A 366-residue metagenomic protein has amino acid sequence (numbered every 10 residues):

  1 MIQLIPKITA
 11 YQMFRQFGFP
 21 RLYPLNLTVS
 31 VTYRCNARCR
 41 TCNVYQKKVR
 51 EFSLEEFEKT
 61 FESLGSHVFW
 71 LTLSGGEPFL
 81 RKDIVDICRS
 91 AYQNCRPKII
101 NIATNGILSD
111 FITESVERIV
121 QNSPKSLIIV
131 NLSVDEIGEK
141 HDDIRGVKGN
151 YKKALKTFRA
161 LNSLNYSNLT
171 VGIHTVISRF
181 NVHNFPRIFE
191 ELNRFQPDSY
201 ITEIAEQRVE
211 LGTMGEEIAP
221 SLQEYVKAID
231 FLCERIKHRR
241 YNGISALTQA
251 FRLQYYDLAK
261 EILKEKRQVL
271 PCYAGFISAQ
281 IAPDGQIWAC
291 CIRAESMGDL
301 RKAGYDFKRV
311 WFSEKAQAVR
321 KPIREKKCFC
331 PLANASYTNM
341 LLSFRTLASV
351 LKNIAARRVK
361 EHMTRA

Functional and structural regions predicted by a protein language model:
M1-P24, R240-K264, S336-A366: Alpha-helical membrane-targeting segments
I2-L127, P220-E224, S343, A366: Conserved alpha-helical substructure of the radical SAM core
P20-S30, Y255-E261, W311-K321: Short, intrinsically disordered, charge-biased short linear motifs at domain edges
V31, C35-N36, S53, I112 (+6 more regions): Generic structural signal for small/hydrophobic residues in well-ordered secondary structure, especially within
C35, C39-C42, E77, C272 (+3 more regions): Short cysteine clusters
T41, Y45-K48, S278, S296 (+1 more regions): Secreted/processed peptides and extracellular or luminal domains of membrane proteins
S123-D284, W288, I292-K302, S343: Radical SAM enzyme [4Fe-4S]-AdoMet core and its adjacent flexible, acidic and glycine-rich loops/tails across
V269, D284-A366: Flexible mid-to-C-terminal extensions adjoining Fe-S/redox cofactors in radical SAM and related proteins
